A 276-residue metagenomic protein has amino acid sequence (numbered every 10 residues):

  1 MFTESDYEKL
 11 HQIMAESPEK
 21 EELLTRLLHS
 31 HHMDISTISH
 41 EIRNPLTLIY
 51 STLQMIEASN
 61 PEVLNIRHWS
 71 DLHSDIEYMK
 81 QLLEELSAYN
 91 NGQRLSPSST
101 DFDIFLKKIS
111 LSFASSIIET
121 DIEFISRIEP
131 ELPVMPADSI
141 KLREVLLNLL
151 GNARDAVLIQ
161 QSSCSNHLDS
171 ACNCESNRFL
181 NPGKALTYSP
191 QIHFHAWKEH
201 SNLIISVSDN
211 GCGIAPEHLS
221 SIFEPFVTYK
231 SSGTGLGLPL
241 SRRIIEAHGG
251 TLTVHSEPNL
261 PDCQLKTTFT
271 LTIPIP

Functional and structural regions predicted by a protein language model:
M1-S30: Conserved signal-transmission helix
F2, I66-S116: Conserved DHp (HisKA) dimerization/phosphotransfer helix of two-component histidine kinases, i.e., the long coiled-coil
I118, E123-P133: Conserved catalytic submotifs in the C-terminal HATPase_c
C164-S201: Short beta-strand/loop element within the Bergerat-fold HATPase_c
I214-P225: Short conserved segment of the HATPase_c
G237, S241: Short alpha-helical Gxxx[C/S/T] motif in the catalytic ATP-binding
I245-E246: Detector for a conserved hydrophobic position within an alpha-helical segment of the HATPase_c
G250, V254-E257: Conserved glycine-rich
